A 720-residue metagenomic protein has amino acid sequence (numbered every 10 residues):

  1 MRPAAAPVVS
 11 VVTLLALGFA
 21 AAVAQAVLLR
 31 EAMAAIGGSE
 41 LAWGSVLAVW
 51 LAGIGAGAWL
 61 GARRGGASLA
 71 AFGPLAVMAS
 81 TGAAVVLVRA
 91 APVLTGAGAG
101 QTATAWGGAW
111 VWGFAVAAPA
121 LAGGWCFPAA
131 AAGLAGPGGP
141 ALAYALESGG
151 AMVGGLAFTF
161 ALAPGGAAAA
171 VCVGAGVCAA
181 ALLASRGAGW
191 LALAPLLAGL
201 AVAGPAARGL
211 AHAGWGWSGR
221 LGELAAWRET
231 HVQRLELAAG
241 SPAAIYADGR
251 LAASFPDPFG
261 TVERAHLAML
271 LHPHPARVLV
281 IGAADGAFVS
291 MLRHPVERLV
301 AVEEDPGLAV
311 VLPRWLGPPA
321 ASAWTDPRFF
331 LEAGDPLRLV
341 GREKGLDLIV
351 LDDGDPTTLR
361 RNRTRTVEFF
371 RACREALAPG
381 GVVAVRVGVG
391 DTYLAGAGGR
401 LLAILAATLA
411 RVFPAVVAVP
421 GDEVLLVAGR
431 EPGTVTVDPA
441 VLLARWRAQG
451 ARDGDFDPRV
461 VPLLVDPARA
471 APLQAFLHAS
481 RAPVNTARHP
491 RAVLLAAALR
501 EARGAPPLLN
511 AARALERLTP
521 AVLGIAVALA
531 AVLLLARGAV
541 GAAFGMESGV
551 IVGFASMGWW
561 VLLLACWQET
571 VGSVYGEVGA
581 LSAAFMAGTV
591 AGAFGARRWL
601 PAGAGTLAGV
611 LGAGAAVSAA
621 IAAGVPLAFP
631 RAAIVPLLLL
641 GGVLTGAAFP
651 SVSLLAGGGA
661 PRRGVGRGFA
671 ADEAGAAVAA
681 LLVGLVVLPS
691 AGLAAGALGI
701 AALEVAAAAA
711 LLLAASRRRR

Functional and structural regions predicted by a protein language model:
M1-V441, R445-F456, V465-R720: Alpha-helical transmembrane segments of multi-pass membrane proteins
